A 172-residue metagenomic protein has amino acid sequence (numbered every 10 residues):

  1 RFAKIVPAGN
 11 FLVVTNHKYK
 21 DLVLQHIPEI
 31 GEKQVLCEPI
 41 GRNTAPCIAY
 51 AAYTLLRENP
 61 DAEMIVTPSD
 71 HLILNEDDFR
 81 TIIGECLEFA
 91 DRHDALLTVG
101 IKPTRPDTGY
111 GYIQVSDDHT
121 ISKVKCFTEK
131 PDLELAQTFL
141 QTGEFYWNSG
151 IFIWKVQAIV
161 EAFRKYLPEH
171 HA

Functional and structural regions predicted by a protein language model:
R1-V66, L74-R80, G84: Conserved N-terminal catalytic core of the sugar/cofactor nucleotidyltransferase
K4-P7, P28, Y53-P60, E88-A95 (+5 more regions): Generic secondary-structure signature for well-ordered alpha-helical cores
V14, I65-P68, T98-K102, T128 (+1 more regions): Short beta-strand segments
G41-P46, R105-D107, L133-L135: A short acidic, often aromatic-flanked loop/helix-cap motif at beta-alpha or helix-coil junctions that lines enzyme
A62-M64, A95-V99, T108-G111, S149: Generic beta-strand structural signal
L72-T108, D118: Conserved donor-nucleotide/metal-binding helix-loop-beta segment in metal-dependent transferases, i.e., the alpha-helix
Y110-A172: Catalytic core of tubulin tyrosine ligase-like
